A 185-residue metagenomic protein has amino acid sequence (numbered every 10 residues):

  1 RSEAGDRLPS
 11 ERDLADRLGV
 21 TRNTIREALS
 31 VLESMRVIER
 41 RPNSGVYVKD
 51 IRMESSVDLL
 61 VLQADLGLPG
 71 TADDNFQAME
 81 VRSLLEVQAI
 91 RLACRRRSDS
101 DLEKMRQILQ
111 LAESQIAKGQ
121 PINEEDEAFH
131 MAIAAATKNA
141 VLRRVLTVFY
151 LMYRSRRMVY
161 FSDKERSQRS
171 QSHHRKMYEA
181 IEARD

Functional and structural regions predicted by a protein language model:
R1, M177-D185: Short, intrinsically disordered, charge-balanced linker/junction segments flanking boundaries in proteins
R1-L84, R91: Short linear motifs at protein or domain termini
S10-E11, K138-A140, R184-D185: Short loop-to-helix capping motifs
A78-V159, R169-A180: Conserved amphipathic alpha-helical segments that form helical-bundle/coiled-coil interaction surfaces
S162-E165: Structural signature of alpha-solenoid helical repeat scaffolds
